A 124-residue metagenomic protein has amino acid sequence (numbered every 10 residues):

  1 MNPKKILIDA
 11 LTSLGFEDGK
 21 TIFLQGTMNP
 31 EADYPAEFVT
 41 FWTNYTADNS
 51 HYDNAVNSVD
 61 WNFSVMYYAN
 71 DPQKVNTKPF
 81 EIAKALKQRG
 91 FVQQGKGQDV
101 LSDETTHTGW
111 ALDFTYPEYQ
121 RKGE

Functional and structural regions predicted by a protein language model:
M1-T46, H51-Y52: Small/polar-rich, solvent-exposed N-terminal microdomains that initiate assembly or binding
Y45-A47, D71-Q73, E118-K122: Residues that cap or initiate secondary-structure elements
S50-D53, K122-E124: Short, charged, solvent-exposed linker or helix-capping segments at domain edges/interfaces that act as flexible hinges
Y52-N57, D103: Short, solvent-exposed beta-strand/turn "edge" segments of beta-rich domains on protein surfaces
D53, A69-K74: Short coil/turn segments at secondary-structure boundaries
N57-N70, T106-E118: Oligomerization/assembly interface segments of phage tail-like spikes and tubes
P79-E124: Acidic-leaning, charged glycine-interspersed low-complexity segments
